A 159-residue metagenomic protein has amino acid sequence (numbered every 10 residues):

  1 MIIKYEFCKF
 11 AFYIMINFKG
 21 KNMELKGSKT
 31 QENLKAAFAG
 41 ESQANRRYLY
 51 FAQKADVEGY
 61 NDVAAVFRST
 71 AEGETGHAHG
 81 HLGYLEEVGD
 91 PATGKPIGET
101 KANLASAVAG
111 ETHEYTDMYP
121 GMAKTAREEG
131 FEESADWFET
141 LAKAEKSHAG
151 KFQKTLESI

Functional and structural regions predicted by a protein language model:
G20-I159: Non-heme di-metal
